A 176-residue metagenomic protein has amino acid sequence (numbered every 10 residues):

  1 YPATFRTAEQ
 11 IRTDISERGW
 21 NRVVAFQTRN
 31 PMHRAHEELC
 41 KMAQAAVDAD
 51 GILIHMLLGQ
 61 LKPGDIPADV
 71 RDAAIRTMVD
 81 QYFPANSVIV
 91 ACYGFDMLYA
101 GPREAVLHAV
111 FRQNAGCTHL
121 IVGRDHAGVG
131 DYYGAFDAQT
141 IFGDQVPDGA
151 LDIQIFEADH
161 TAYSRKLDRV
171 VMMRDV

Functional and structural regions predicted by a protein language model:
Y1-P31, A35-V176: Active-site cores that bind ATP or allylic diphosphates and position pyrophosphate for catalysis
